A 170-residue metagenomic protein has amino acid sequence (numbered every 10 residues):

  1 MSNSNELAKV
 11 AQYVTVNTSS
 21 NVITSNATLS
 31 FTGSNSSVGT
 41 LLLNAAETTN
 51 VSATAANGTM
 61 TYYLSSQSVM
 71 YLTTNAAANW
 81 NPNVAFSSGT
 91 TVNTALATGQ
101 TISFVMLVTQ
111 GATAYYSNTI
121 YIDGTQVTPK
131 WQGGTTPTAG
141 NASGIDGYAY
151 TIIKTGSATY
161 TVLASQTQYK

Functional and structural regions predicted by a protein language model:
M1-S66: Intrinsic low-complexity, repeat-rich intrinsically disordered segments enriched in small/flexible residues
V10, V14-V16, V22, V38 (+7 more regions): Extended aliphatic helical segments
N26, T32, T73, L107-T109: Feature marks extracellular polysaccharide-active and adherence modules
S66-L72: Short carbohydrate-recognition loop motifs
N75-K170: Acidic, glycine/polar-enriched metal-coordinating patches/loops that mediate binding to polyanionic ligands
